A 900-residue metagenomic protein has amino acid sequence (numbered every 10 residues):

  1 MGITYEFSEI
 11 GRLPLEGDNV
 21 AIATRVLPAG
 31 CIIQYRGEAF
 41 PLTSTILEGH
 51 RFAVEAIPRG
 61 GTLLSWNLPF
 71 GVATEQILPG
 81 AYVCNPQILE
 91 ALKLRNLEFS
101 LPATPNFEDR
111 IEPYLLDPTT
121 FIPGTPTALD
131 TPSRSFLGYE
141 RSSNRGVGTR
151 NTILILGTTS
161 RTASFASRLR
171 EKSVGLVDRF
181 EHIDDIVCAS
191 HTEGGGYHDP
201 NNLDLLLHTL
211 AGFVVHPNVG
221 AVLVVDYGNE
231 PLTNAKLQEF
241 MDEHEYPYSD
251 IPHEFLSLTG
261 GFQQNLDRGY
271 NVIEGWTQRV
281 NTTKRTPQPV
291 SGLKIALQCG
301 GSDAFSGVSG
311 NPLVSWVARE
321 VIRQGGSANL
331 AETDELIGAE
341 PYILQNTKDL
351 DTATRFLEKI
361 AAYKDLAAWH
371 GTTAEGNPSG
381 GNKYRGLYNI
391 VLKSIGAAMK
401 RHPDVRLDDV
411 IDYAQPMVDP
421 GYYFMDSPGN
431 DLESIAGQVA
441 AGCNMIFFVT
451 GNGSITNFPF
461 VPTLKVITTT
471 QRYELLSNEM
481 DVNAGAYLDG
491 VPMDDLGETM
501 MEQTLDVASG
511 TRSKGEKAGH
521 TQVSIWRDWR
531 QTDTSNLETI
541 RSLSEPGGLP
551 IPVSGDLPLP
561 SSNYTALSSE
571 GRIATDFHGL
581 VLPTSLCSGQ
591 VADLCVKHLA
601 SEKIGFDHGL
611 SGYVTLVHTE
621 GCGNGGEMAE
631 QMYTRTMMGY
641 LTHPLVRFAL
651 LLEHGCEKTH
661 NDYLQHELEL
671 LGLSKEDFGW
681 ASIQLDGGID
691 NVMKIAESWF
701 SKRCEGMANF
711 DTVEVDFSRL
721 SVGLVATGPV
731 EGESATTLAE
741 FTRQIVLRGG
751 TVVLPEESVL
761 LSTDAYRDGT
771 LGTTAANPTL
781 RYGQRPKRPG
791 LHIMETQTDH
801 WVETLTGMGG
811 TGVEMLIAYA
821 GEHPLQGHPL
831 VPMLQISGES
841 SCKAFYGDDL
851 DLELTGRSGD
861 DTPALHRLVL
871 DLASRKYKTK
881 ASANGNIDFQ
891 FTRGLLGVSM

Functional and structural regions predicted by a protein language model:
G2-M445, S454, F460-M815, Y819-M900: Metallocofactor- and cofactor-centric catalytic cores in central/energy metabolism, strongly enriched
G451: Catalytic, metal-anchored helix/loop core of enzyme active sites in primary metabolism
